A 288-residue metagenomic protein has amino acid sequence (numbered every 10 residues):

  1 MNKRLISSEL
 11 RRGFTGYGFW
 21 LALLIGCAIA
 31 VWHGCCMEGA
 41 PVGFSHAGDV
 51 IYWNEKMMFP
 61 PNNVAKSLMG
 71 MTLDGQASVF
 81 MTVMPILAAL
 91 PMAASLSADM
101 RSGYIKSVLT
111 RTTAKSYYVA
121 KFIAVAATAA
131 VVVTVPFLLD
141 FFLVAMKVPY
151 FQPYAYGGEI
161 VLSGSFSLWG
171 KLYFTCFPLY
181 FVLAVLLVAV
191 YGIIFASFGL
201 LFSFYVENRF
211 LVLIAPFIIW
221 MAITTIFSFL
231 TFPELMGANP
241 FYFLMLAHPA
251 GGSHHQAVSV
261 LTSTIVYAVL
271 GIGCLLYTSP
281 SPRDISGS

Functional and structural regions predicted by a protein language model:
M1-G26: Aromatic- and glycine-rich beta-strand/loop motifs that create alpha-glucan
G18, T113-K115, N208-L213: Membrane-helix interface segments
A22-G26, L211-I223: Central hydrophobic cores of alpha-helical transmembrane segments in multi-pass integral membrane proteins
C27-A94, I123-A196, L200, F204 (+1 more regions): Secretory targeting signals
A93-T128: Helix-loop-helix units of permease transmembrane domains in multi-pass membrane transporters, especially ABC
M146-P153, S228-A238: Extracellular/periplasmic helix-loop junction at the C-terminal end of a transmembrane helix in multi-pass membrane
V266-C274: Hydrophobic cores of alpha-helical transmembrane segments in multi-pass inner/ER membrane proteins, independent
Y277, D284-S288: Single conserved hydrophobic/aromatic residue that forms the stacking wall/gate of nucleotide- or nucleobase-binding
